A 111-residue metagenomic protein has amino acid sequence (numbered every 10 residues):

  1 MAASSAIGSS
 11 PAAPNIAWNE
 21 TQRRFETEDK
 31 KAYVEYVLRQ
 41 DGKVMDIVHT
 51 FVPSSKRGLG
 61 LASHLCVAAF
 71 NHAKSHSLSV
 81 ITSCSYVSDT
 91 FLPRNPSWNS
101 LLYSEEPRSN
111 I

Functional and structural regions predicted by a protein language model:
M1-S55, N71-T82, L92-P93, E106-I111: Non-catalytic substrate-recognition and accessory regions of acyl/acetyltransferase enzymes
G58-F70: Conserved acetyl-CoA-binding loop-helix of GNAT-fold acetyltransferases
C66, V80-S85: Catalytic nucleophile loop
Y86, S104: Residue-level "edge-of-site" marker
S88-T90: Short secondary-structure capping/turn micro-motifs that flank functional sites
S97-L101: Short, hinge-like loop/turn segments at secondary-structure boundaries
